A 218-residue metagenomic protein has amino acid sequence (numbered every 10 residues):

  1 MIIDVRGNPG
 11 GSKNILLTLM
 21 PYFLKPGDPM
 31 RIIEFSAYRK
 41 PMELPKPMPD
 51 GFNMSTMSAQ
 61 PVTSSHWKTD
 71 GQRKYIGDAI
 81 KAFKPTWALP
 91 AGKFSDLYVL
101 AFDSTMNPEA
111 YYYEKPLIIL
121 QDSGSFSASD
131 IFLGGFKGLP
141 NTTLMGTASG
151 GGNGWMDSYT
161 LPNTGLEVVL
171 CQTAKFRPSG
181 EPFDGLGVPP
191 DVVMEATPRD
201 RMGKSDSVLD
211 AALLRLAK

Functional and structural regions predicted by a protein language model:
M1-K218: C-terminal "post-core" interaction segments
